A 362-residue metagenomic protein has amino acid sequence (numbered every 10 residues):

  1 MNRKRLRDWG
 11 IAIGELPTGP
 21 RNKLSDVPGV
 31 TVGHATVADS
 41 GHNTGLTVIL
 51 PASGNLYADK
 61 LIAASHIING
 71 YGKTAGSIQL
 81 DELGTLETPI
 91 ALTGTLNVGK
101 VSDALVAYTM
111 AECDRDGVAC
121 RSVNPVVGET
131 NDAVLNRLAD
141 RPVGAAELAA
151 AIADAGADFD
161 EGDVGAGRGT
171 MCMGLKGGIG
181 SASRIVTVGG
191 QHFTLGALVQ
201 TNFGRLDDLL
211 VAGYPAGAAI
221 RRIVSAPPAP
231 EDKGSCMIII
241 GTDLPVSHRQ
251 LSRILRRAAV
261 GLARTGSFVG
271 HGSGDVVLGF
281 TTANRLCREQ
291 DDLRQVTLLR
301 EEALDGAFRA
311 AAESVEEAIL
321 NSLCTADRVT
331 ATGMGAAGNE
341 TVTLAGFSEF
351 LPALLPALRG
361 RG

Functional and structural regions predicted by a protein language model:
M1-G362: Alpha/propeptide regions of enzymes that mature by internal proteolysis
